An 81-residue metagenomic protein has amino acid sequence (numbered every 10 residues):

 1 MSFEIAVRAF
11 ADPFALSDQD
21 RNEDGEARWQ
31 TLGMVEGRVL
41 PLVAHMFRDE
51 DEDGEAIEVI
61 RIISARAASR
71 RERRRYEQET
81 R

Functional and structural regions predicted by a protein language model:
M1-R81: Ribonuclease/tRNase effector modules and their secretory precursors
